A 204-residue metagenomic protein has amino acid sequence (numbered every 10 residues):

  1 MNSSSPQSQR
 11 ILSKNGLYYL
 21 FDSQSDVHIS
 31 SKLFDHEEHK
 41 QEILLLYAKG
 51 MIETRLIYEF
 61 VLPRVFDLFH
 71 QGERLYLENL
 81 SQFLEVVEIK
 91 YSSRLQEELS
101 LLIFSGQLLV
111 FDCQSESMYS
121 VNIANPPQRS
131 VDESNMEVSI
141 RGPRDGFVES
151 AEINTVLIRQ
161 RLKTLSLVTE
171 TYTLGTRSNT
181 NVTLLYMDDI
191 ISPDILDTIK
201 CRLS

Functional and structural regions predicted by a protein language model:
M1-S204: Membrane-embedded alpha-helical signal segments
